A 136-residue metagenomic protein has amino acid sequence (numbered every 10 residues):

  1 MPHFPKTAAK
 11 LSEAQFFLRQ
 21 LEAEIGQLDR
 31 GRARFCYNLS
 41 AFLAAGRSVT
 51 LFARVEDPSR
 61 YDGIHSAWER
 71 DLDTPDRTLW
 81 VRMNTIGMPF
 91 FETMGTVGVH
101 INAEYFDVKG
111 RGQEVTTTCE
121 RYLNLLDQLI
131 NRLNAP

Functional and structural regions predicted by a protein language model:
M1-S40, P58-P136: Acidic, Ser/Thr/Gly/Pro-rich intrinsically disordered interaction regions
L43, T50-D57: Short N-terminal edge-element motif at the start of the domain
